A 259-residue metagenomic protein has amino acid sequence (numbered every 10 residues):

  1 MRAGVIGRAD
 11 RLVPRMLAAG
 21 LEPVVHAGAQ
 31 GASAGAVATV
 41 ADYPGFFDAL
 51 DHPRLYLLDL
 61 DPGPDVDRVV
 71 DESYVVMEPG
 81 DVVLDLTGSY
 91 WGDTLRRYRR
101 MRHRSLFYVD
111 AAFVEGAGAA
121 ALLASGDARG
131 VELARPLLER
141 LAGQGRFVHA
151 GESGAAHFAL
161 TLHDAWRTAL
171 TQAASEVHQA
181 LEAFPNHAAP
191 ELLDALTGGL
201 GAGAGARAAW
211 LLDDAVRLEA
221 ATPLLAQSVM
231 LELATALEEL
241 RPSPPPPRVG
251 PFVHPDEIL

Functional and structural regions predicted by a protein language model:
M1-L55, M77-G80, D110, G116-G118 (+1 more regions): NAD(P)+-binding Rossmann beta1-loop-alpha1 motif at the extreme N-terminus of oxidoreductases
M1-P14, D67-D71, S89-E176, L181-F184: Rossmann-fold dinucleotide-binding core
L21-E22, L106, A220: Short phosphate-binding/catalytic loops that engage adenosine nucleotides
V25-H26, V40, D85, F107-A112 (+2 more regions): General beta-strand structural signal in soluble alpha/beta enzymes
D42-V109: Rossmann-fold NAD(P) dinucleotide-binding segment
S125-E132, E139-R140, L224, V229-A236 (+1 more regions): Hydrophobic alpha-helical segments
S153-H157, E191-L240: Interdomain hinge/lid region at the active-site interface of Rossmann-like NAD(P)-dependent oxidoreductases
A173-Q179, A183-P190, D194-A202: Cation-handling catalytic/transport regions enriched in His/Asp/Glu
